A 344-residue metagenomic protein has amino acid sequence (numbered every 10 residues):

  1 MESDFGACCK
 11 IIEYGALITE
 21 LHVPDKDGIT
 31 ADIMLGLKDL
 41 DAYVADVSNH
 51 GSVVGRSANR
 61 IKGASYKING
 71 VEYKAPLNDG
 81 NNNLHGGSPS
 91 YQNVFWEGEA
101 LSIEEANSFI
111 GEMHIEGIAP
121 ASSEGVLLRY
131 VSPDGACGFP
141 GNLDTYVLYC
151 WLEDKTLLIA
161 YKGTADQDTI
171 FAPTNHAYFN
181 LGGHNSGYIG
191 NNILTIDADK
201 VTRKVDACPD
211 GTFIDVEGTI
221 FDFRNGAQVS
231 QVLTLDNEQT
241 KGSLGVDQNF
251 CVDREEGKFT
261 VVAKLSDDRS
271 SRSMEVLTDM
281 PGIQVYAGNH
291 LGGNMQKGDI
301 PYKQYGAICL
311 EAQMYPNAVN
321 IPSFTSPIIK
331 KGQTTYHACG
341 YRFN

Functional and structural regions predicted by a protein language model:
E2-N344: An exposed, glycine/acidic-rich loop-and-rim segment of catalytic or binding clefts
